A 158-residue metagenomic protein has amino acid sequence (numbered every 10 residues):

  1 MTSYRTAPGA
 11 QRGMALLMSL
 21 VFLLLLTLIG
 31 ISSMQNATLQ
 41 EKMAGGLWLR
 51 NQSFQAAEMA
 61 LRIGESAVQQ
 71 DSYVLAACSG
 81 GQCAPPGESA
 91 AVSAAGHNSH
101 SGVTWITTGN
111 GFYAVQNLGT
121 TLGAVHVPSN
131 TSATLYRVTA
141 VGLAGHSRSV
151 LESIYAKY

Functional and structural regions predicted by a protein language model:
T2-Y158: Terminal alpha-helical segments
